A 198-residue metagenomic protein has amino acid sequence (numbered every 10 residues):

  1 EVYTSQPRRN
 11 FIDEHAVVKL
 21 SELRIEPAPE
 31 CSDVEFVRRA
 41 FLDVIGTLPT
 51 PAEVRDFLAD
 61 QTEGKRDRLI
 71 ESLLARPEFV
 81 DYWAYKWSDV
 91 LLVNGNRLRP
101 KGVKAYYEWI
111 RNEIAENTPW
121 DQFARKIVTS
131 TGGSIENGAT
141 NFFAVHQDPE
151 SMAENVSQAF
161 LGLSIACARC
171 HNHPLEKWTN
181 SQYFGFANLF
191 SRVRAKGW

Functional and structural regions predicted by a protein language model:
E1-W198: Short, structured secondary-structure elements that scaffold catalytic or ligand/cofactor-binding regions
